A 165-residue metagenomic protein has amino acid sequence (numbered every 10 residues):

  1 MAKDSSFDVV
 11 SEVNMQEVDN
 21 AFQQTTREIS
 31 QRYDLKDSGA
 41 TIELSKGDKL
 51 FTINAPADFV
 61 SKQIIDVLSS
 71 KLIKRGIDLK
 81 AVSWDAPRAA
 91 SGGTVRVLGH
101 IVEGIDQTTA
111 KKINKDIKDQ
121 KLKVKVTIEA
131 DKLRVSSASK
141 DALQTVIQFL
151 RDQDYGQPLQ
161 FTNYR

Functional and structural regions predicted by a protein language model:
M1-D37: N-terminal, positively charged regions that mediate nucleic acid binding
A2-K3, F7, R96-R165: Positively charged, low-complexity, intrinsically disordered RNA-binding extensions
S5-E12, D48-A55, G92-I101: Short, hydrophobic beta-strand segments
E17-V18, F59-I64, I105-T109, A142-L143: Short, conserved charged micro-motifs
D19-D34, L68-S69, D106-K118: Short amphipathic alpha-helix segments
K36-G47: Short edge beta-strands and adjacent turn/loop segments
S45-D58, E129-S139: Short glycine/threonine-rich beta-strand-turn micro-motifs
V60-L98: Helix-adjacent hinge/juxtasegments
